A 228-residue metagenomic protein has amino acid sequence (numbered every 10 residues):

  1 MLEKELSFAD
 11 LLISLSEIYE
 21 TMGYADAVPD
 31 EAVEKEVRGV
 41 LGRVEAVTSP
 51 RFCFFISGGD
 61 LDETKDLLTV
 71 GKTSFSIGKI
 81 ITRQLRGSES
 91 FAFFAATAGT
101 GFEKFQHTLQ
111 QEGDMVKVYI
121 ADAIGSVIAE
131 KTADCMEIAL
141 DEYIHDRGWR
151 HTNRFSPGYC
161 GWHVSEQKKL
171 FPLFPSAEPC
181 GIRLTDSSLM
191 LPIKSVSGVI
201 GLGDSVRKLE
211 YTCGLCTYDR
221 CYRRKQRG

Functional and structural regions predicted by a protein language model:
M1-I18, L209-G228: N-terminal charge/polar-biased segments
M1-V118: Active-site helix-to-loop segments that bind/position phosphate- or nucleotide-bearing substrates and donors across
A32-K35, G39, V127, K131 (+1 more regions): Conserved active-site and cofactor/substrate-binding residues in soluble primary-metabolism enzymes
L41-T48, L140, I144, T217-R220: Structural signal for hydrophobic packing residues in well-ordered secondary-structure cores of soluble enzyme domains
A46, P50-S57, A133-D134, W149-R150 (+2 more regions): Intrinsically disordered or highly flexible coil/loop and linker segments, enriched in small and charged/polar residues
A98-G99, E142, S195-I200: Short secondary-structure transition/capping segments
D114-L173: Internal, well-folded beta-alpha domain core
R147-K225: Short terminal or interdomain "cap/linker" segment that borders an active site or interface and mediates
